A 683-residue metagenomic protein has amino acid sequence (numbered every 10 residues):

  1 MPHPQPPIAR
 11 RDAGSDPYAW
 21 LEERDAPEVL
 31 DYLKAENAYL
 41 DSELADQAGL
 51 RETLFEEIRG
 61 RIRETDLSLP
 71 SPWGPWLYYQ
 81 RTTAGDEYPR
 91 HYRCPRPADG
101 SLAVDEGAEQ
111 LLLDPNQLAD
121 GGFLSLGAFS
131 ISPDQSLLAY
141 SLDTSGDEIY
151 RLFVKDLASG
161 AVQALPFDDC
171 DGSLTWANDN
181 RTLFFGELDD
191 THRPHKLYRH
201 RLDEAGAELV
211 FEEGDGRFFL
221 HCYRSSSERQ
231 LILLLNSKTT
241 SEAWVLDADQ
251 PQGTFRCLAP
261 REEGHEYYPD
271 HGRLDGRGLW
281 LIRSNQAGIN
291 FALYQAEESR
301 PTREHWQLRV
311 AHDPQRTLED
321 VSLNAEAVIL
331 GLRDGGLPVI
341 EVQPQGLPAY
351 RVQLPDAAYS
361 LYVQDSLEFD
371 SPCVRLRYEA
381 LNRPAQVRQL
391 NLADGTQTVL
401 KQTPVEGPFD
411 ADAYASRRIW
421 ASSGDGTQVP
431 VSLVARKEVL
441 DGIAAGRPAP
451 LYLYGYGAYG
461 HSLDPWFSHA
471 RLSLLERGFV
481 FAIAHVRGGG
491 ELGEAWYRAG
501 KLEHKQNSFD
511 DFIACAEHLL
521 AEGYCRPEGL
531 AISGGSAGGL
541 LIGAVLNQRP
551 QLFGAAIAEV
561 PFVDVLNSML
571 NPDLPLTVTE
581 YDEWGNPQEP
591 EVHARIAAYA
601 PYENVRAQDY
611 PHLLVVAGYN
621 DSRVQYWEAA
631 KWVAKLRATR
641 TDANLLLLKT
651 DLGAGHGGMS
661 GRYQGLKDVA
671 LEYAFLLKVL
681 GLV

Functional and structural regions predicted by a protein language model:
D31-S130, S141, F218-R273, L308 (+6 more regions): Non-catalytic accessory segments flanking enzyme active sites
P75, D134-S136, D179-R181, E228-R229 (+3 more regions): Short coil/turn segments that connect the beta-strands within blades of beta-propeller domains
R93-R96, F153-L157, Y198-D203, V245-A248 (+2 more regions): Beta-propeller blade signature
G107-A128, A139-L142, G146-E187, T191 (+2 more regions): Asp-box/WD-like beta-propeller blade repeats and closely related beta-sheet repeat scaffolds
L112, N116-F129, S141-D147, A161-Q163 (+8 more regions): Cap/lid segment of the alpha/beta-hydrolase catalytic domain
R181-V245: Solenoidal tandem-repeat scaffolds enriched in leucines and small polar residues
G216-N290, Q295-E304, V310-D313, D609-Y610 (+1 more regions): Long hydrophobic segments that form regular secondary structure
V486-V683: Active-site-proximal cap/loop segments of hydrolase catalytic domains
